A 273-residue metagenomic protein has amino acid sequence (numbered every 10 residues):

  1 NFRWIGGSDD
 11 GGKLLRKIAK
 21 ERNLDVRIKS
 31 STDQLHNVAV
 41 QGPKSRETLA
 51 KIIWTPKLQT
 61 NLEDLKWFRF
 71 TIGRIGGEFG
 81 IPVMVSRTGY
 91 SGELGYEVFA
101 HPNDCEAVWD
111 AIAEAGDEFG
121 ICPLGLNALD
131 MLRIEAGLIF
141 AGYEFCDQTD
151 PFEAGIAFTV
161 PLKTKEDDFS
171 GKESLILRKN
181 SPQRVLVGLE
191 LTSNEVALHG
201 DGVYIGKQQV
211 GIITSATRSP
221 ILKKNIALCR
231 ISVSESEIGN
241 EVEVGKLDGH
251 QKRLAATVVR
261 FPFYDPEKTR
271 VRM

Functional and structural regions predicted by a protein language model:
N1-M273: Conserved, structured C-terminal
